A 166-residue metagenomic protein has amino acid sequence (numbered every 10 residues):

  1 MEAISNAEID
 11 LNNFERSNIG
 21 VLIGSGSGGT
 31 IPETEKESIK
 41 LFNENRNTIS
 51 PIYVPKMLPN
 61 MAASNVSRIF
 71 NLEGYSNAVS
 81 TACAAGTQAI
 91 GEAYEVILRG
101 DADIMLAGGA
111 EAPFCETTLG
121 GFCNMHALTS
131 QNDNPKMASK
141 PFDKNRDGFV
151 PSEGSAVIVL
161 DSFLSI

Functional and structural regions predicted by a protein language model:
M1-E2: Glycine-rich anion/phosphate-binding loops
S5-E15, G26-I166: Acyl-thioester C-C bond-transforming condensing/cleaving domain
